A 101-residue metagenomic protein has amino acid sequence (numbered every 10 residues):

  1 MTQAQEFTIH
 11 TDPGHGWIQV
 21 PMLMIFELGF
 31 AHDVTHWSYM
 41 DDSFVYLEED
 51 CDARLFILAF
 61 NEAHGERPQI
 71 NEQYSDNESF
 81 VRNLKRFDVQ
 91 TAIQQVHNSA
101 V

Functional and structural regions predicted by a protein language model:
M1-F26, N98: Short N-terminal "domain-start" leader segments that mark the transition from disordered tails or signal peptides into
Q3-Q5, D41, Q69-E72: Sparse, context-dependent recognition of short Cys/His-centered cofactor- or disulfide-binding micro-motifs
F7-I9, H36, V45, Q73-D76: Generic structural signal for short, flexible, solvent-exposed coil/loop and linker residues
H15-M40, I57: A short, structured beta-strand/loop element
F26-D33, Y39, R67, A92-A100: Intrinsically disordered, low-complexity coil segments
Y39-E49: A short, exposed loop/beta-hairpin motif centered on an aromatic-Gly-Thr core
D50-S99: Short, compact, well-ordered microdomains
